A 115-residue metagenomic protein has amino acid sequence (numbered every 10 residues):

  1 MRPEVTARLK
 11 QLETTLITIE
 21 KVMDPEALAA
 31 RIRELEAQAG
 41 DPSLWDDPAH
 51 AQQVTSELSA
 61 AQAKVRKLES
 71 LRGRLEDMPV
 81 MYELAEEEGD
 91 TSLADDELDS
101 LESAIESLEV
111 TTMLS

Functional and structural regions predicted by a protein language model:
M1-S115: Charged, heptad-repeat coiled-coil alpha-helices that serve as long linker/dimerization "arms" in large NTP-dependent
